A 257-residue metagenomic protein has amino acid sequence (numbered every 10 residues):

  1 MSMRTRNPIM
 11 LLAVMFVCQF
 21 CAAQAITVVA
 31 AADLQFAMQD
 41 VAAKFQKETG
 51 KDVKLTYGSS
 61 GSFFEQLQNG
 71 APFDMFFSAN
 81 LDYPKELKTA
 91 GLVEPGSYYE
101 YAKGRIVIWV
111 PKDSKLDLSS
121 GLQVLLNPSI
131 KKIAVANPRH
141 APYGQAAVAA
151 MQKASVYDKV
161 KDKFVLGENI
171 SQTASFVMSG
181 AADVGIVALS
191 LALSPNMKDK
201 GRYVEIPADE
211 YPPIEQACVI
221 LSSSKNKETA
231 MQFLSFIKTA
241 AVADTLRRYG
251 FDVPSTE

Functional and structural regions predicted by a protein language model:
M1-T5: N-terminal secretory signal peptides that target proteins for export/translocation
N7-P8, A30: Terminal low-complexity, poorly structured segments
P8-Q19: Bacterial N-terminal signal peptides
A23-G50, K54-Y57, G61, E65-A71 (+4 more regions): Exported/periplasmic ABC-transporter solute-binding proteins
